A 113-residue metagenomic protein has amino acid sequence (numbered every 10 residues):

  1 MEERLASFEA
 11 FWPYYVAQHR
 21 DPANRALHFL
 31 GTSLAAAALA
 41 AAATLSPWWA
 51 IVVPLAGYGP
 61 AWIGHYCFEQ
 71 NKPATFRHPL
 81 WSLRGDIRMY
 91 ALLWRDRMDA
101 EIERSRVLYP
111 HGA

Functional and structural regions predicted by a protein language model:
M1-Y14, Q70-A113: Membrane-proximal soluble regions of multi-pass membrane proteins
A6-L30: Membrane interfacial helix-start motif at the N-side
L27-A40: Core segments of transmembrane alpha-helices that mediate helix-helix packing or line hydrophobic substrate/ligand
G31-L34, V53-G57: Hydrophobic alpha-helical transmembrane segments of polytopic
L39-A42, H65: Structural signal for membrane-spanning alpha-helices in multi-pass inner-membrane proteins, emphasizing helix cores
A41-A50: Transmembrane helix interruption/hinge and helix-loop junction motifs
L55-E69: Transmembrane alpha-helical segments that form the membrane-embedded catalytic/substrate-channel core of multi-pass
